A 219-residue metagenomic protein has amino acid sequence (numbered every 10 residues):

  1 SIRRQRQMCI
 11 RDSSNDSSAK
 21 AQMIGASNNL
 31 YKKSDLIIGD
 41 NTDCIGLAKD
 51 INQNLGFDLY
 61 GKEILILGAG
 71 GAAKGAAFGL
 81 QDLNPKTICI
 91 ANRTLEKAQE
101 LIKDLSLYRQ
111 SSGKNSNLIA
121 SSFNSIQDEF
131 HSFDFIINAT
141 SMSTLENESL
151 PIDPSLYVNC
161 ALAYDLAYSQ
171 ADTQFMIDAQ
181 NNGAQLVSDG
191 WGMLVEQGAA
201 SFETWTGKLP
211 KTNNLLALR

Functional and structural regions predicted by a protein language model:
S1-I10: Single conserved hydrophobic/aromatic residue that forms the stacking wall/gate of nucleotide- or nucleobase-binding
I10, I66-L67, I90, D165: Hydrophobic Val/Ile/Leu positions in short beta-strands of Rossmann-like dinucleotide-binding domains
R11-K62: Glycine/small-residue-rich loop that forms an oxyanion/phosphate-binding "nest" at active or ligand-binding sites
K32, E146, N159-T212, L218: Rossmann-fold NAD(P)-binding glycine/threonine-rich loop
G39-C44, I51, L55, Y60-P85 (+1 more regions): Glycine-rich adenosine-cofactor-binding loop
L59-Y60, N84, I152-A161, N182: Short, conserved loop/helix-junction motifs that constitute active-site signature segments in enzyme catalytic cores
L83-S111: NAD(P)-binding Rossmann-fold cofactor-contacting core
T94, I126-L150, Y164: Rossmann-like NAD(P)-binding element
